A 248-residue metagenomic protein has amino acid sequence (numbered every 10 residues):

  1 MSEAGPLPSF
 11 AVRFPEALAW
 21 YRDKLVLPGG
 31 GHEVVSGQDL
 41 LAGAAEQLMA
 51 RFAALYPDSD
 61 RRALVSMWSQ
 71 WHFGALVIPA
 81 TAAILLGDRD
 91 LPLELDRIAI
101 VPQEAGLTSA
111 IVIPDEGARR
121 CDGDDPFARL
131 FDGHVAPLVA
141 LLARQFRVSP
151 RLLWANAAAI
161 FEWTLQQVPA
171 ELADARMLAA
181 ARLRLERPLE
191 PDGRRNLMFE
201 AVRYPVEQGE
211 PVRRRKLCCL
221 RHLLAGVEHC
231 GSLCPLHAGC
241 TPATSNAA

Functional and structural regions predicted by a protein language model:
M1-V65: Generic N-terminal leader/targeting and pre-domain segments
R13, I84, D88, R221-H222: Aromatic-residue detector
G43-G209: Hydrophobic, aromatic-lined core segments that form the binding pocket/scaffold for planar heteroaromatic ligands
A180-A248: Cys/His-clustered metal-coordination modules, chiefly Zn-binding fingers
